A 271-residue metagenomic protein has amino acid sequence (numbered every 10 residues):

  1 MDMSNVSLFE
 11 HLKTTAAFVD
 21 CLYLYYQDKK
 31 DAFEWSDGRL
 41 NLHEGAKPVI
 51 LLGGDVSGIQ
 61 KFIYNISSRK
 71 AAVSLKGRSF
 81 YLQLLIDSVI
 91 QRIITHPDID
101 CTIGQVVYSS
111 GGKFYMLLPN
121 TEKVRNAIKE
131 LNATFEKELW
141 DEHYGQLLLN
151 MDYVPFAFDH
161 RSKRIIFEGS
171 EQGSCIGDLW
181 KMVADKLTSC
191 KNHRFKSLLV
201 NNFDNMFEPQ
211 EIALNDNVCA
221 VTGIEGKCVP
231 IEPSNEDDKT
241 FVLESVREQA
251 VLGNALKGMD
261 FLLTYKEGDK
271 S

Functional and structural regions predicted by a protein language model:
M1-S271: Regulatory and interdomain segments flanking nucleotide-handling catalytic cores in signaling/defense enzymes
